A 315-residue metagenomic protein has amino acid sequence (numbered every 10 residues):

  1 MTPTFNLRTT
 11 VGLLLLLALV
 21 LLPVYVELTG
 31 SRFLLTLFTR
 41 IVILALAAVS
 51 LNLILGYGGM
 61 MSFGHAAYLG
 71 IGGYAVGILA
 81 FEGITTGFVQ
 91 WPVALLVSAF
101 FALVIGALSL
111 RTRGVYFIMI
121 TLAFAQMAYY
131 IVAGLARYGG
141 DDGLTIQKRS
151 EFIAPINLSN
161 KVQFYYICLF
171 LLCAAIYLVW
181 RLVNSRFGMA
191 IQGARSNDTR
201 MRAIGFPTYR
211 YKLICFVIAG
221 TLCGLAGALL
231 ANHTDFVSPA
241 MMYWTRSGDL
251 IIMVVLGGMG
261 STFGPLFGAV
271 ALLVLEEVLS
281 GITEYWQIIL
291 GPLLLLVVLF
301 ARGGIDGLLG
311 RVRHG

Functional and structural regions predicted by a protein language model:
M1-L21, A194-R210, L279-G315: Cytosolic-side transmembrane-helix boundaries in multi-pass membrane proteins
T9-L13, L37-F38, V42, A67-G70 (+8 more regions): Hydrophobic alpha-helical transmembrane segments
P23, S31-I84, L108-I118, G193-A194 (+2 more regions): Single transmembrane alpha-helix segments in multi-pass membrane proteins
F38, S62, A75, A102 (+12 more regions): Generic structural signal for small/hydrophobic residues in well-ordered secondary structure, especially within
A66, W91, K212-F300: Transmembrane alpha-helical segments in multi-pass inner-membrane proteins
I84-Q126, F267-A269: Alpha-helical transmembrane segments within multi-pass membrane transporters and channels
F124-L158, G188, D306-L308: Extracellular/periplasmic helix-loop junction at the C-terminal end of a transmembrane helix in multi-pass membrane
S159-S238: Helix-loop-helix "hairpin" substructures at the membrane interface of multi-pass membrane proteins
